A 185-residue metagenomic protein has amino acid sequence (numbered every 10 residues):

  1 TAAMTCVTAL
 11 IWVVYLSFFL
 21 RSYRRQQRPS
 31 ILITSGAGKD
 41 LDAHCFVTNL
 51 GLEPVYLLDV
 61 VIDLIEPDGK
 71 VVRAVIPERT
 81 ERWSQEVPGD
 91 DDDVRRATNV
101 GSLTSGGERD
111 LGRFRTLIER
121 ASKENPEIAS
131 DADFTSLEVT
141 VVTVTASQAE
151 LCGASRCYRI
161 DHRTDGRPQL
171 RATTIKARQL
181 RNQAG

Functional and structural regions predicted by a protein language model:
T1-R21: Membrane-embedded hydrophobic alpha-helical segments
L16-G38: Transmembrane-cytosolic junction motif
L20-Y23, V100, E108, S136: Intrinsically disordered, low-complexity Ser/Thr/Pro/Gly-rich regulatory segments
I33-G38, T48-E53, E127-S130: Short, solvent-exposed beta-strand/turn "edge" segments of beta-rich domains on protein surfaces
D40-R79: Acidic, Ser/Thr-rich low-complexity segments on the non-lumenal side of membrane proteins
A74-K123: Intrinsically disordered, low-complexity Pro/Gly/Ser/Thr-rich segments with frequent PxxP/GP/PP motifs and embedded
G112-E119, K123-A149: Internal, hydrophobic beta-strand segments that form the core of beta-sheet-rich folds
A146-G185: Acidic, serine/threonine- and proline-rich intrinsically disordered appendage/tail regions
